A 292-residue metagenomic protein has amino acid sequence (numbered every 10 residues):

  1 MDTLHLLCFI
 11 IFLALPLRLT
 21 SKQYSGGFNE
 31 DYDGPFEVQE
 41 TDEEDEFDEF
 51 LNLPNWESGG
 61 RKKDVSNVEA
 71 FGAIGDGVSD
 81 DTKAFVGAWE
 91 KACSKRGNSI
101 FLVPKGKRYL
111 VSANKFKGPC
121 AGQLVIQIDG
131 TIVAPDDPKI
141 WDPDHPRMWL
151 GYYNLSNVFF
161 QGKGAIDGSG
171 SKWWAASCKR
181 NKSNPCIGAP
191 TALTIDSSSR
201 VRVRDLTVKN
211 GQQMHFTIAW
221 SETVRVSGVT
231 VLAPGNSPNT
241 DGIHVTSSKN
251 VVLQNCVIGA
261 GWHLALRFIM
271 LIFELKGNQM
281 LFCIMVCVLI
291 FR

Functional and structural regions predicted by a protein language model:
D2-R292: Extracellular/periplasmic carbohydrate-active domains that bind, remodel, or depolymerize complex polysaccharides
